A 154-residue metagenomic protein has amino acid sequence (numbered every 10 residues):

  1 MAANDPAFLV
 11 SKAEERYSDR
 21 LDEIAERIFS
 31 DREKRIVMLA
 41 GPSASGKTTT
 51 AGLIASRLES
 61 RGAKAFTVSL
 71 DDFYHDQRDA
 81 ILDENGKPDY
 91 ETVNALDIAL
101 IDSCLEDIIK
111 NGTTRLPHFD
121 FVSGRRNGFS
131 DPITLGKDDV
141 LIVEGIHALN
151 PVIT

Functional and structural regions predicted by a protein language model:
M1-R27: Charged, amphipathic alpha-helical linker segments immediately N-terminal to NTP-binding catalytic cores
V37-L39: Hydrophobic anchor at the beta1->P-loop junction of P-loop NTPases
A44: Walker A (P-loop) phosphate-binding loop of P-loop NTPases
K47: Conserved lysine of the Walker
T50-I54, S69: Hydrophobic positions on the alpha1 helix immediately C-terminal to the Walker A/P-loop
S56-F66: Post-Walker A helix-loop "phosphate-sensing" segment adjacent to the P-loop in P-loop NTPases
F66-V68, H75-G124, V140: Conserved nucleotide-sensing/catalytic segment adjacent to the nucleotide-binding pocket in NTP-handling enzymes
V143-T154: ATP-dependent NMP and nucleoside kinases share a basic, alpha-helical "lid"
